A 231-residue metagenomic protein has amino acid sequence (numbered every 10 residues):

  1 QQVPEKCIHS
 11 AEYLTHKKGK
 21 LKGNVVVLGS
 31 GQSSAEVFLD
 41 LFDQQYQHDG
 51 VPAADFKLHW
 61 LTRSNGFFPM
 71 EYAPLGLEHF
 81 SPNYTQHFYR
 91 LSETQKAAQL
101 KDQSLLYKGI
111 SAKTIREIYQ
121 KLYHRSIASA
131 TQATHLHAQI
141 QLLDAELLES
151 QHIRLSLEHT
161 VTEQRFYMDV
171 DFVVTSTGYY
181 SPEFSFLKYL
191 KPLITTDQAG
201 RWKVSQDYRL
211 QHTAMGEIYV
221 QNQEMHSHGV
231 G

Functional and structural regions predicted by a protein language model:
Q1-Q32, E36-G231: Flavin (primarily FAD) cofactor-binding/catalytic cores of flavoenzymes
